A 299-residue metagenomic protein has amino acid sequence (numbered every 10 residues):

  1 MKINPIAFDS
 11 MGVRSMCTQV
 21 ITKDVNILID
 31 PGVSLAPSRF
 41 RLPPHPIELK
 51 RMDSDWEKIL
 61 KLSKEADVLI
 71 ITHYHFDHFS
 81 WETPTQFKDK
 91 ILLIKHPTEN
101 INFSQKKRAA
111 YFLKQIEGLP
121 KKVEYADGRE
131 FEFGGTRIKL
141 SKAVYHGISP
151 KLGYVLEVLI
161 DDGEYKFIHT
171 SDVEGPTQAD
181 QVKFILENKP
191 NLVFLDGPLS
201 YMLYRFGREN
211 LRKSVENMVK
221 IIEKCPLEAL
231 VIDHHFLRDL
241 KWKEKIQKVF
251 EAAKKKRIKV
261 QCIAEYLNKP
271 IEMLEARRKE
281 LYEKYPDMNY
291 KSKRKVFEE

Functional and structural regions predicted by a protein language model:
M1-K64, F112-D180, I271-E299: Core dinuclear metal-dependent hydrolase active-site scaffold
V13-R14, Y74-S80, E99-N102, E174-A179 (+2 more regions): Active-site environment of divalent metal-dependent phosphoester hydrolases
L28-G32, A66-D77, L93-K95, I168-V173 (+3 more regions): Active-site neighborhood of phospho(di)ester-bond hydrolases with catalytic His/Asp-centered motifs
R39-K50, S104, M202-L211: Short, flexible/disordered intra-domain loops and linkers
P44-K95, E187-F194, Y201: Active-site metal-binding motif and surrounding structural segment of the metallo-beta-lactamase
E82-D89, L186-N188, V219-P226, A253-K254: Short, conserved loop/helix-junction motifs that constitute active-site signature segments in enzyme catalytic cores
T98-L119: Active-site neighborhood of divalent metal-dependent phosphoester bond hydrolases
Y125-G128, L211-E299: Binuclear metal-ion centers of metallo-dependent hydrolases, dominated by the metallo-beta-lactamase
